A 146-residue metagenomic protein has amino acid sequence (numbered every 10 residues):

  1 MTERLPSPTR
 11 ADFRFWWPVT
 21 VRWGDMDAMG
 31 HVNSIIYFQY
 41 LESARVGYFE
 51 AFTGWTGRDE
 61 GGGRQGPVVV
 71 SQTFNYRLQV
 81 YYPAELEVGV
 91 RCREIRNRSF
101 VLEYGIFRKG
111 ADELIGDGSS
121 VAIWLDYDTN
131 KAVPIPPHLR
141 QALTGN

Functional and structural regions predicted by a protein language model:
M1-W17, Q79-Y82, R93-N146: HotDog/MaoC-like acyl-thioester-processing domains
T2-Y48: Catalytic strand-loop segment that frames the active site of acyl-thioester-processing enzymes
D25, Y37-Y40, V68, E103 (+1 more regions): Residue-level recognition of specific faces of alpha-helices
V32-I35, R64, N130, P134: Residues at secondary-structure transition points
Y40, F52, A142, N146: Residues that form generic nucleotide/phosphate-binding pockets
Y48-F100, I115, I123: Hydrophobic beta-strand-centered segment that forms part of the acyl-chain substrate-binding groove
